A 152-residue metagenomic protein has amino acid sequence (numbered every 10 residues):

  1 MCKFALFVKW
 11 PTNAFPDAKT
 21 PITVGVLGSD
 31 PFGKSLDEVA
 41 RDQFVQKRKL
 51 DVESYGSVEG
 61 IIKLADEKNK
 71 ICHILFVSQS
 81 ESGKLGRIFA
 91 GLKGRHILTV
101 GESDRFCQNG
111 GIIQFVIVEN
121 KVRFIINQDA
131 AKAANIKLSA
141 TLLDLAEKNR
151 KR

Functional and structural regions predicted by a protein language model:
M1-R152: Short hydrophobic alpha-helices and adjacent helix-cap/hinge residues
